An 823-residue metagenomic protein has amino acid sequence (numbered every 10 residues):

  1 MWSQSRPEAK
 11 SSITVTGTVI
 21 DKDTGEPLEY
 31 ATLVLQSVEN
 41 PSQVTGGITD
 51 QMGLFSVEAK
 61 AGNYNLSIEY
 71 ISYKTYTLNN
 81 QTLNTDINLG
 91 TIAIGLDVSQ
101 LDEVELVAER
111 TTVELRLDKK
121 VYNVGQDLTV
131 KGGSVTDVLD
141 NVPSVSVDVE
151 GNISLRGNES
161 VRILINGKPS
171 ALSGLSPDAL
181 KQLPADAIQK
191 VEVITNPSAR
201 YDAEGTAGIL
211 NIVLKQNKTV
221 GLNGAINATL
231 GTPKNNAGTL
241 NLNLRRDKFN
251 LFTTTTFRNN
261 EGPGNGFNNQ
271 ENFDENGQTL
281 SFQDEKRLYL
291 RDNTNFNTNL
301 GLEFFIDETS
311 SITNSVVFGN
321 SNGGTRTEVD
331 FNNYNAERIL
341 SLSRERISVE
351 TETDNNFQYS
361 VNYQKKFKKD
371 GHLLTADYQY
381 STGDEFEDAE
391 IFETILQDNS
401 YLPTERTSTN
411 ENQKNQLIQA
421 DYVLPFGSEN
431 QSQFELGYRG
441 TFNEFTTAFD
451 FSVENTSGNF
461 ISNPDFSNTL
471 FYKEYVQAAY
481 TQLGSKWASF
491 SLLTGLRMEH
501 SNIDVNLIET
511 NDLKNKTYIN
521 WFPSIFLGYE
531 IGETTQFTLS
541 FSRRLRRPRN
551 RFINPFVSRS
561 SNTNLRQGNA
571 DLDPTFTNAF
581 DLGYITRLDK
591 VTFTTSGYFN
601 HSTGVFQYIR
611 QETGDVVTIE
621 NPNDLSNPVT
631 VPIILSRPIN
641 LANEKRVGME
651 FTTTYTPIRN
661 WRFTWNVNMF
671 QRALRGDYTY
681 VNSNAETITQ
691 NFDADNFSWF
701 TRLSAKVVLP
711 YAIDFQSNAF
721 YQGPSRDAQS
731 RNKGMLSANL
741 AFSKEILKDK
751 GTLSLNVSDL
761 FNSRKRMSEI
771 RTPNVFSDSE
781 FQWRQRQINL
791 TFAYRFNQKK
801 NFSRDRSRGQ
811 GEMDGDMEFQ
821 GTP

Functional and structural regions predicted by a protein language model:
I20, T32-Q36, E69-Y73, N84-L128 (+3 more regions): Short, acidic, small-residue-rich periplasmic hinge/interaction motif at the N-terminus of Gram-negative outer-membrane
V38-L54: Short, acidic Ser/Thr/Gly-rich low-complexity loop/linker segments typical of extracellular and cell-surface proteins
S56-E58, N141, K168-T195: Short acidic/polar hinge/loop motifs at secondary-structure boundaries that mediate gating or recognition
G90-A93, V135-T136, D178, V193 (+2 more regions): N-terminal periplasmic accessory domains that precede and gate Gram-negative outer-membrane beta-barrel machines
K234-N265, Q278-T327, N355-Y359, I525 (+1 more regions): Transmembrane beta-barrel wall of Gram-negative outer-membrane proteins
N297-N322, S348-N506, T594-G597, K645-F670: Face-selective signature of the C-terminal outer-membrane beta-barrel domain
R406-T407, N415-Q419, I461-N468, N569 (+5 more regions): Outer membrane beta-barrel strand-and-loop segments of large Gram-negative receptors, especially TonB-dependent
N502-I503, E533-A579, F599-V631, L760-N774: Surface-exposed extracellular loop regions of Gram-negative outer-membrane beta-barrel proteins, predominantly
